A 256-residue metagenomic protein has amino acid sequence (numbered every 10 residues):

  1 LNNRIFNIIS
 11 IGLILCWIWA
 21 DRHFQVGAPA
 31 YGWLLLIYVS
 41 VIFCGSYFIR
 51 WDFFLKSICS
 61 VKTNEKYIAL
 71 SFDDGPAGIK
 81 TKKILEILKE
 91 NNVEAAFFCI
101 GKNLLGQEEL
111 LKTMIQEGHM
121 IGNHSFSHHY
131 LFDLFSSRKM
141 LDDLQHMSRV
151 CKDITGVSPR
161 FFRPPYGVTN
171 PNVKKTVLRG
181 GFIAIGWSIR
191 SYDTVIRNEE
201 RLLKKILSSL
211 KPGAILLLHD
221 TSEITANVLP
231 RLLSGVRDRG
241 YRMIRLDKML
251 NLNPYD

Functional and structural regions predicted by a protein language model:
L1-L70, K82, E86-A96, S208-D256: Terminal accessory/targeting
I42-F135, D142-D153, V157-S158, R242 (+1 more regions): Active-site beta->alpha N-cap acidic-glycine motif
F72-D74, C99-G101, N123-S125, P164-Y166 (+3 more regions): A cross-domain feature marking catalytic cores of carbohydrate-active enzymes and several ubiquitous metabolic/repair
D73, L88, F97, I121 (+4 more regions): Divalent metal-coordination and catalytic microenvironments
K83-I84, E109-T113, N172-T176, V228-L232: A short acidic, amphipathic alpha-helical/loop segment
K112-Q116, R138-D142, L178-G180, L202-K205: Short, hinge-like loop/turn segments at secondary-structure boundaries
D133-R138, I196-N198: Short, solvent-exposed loop/turn segments at secondary-structure boundaries
R160, V168-N170, K174-S209, Y241-L252: His/Asp/Glu-enriched short active-site or ligand-binding loop at hydrolase and phosphoryl-transfer sites
